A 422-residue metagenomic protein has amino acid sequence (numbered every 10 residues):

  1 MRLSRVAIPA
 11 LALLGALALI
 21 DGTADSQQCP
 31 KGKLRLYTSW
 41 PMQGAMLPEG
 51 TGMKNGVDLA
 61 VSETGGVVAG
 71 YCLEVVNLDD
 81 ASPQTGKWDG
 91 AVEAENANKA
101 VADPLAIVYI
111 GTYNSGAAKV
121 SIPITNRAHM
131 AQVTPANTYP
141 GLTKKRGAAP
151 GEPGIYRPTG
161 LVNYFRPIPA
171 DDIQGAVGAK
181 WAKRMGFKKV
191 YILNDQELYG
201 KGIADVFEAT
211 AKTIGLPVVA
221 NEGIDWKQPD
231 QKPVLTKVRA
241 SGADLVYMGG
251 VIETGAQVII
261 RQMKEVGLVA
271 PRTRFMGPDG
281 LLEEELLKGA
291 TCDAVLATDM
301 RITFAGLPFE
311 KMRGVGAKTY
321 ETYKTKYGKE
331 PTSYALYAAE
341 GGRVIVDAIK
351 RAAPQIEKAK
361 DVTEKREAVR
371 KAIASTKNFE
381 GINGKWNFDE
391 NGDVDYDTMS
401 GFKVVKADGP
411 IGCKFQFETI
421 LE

Functional and structural regions predicted by a protein language model:
R2-V6, L14, G22-E422: Extracytosolic ligand-binding ectodomains
